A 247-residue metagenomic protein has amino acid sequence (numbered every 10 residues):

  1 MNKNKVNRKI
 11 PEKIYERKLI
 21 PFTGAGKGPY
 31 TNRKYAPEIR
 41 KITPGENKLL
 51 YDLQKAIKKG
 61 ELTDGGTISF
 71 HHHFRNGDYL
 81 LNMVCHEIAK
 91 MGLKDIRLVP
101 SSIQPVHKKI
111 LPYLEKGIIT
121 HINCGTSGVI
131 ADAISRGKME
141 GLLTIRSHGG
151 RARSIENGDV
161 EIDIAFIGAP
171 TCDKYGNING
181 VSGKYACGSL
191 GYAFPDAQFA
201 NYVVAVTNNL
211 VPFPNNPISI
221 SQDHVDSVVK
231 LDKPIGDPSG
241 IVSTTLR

Functional and structural regions predicted by a protein language model:
M1-R247: Conserved alpha/beta enzyme-core scaffold
